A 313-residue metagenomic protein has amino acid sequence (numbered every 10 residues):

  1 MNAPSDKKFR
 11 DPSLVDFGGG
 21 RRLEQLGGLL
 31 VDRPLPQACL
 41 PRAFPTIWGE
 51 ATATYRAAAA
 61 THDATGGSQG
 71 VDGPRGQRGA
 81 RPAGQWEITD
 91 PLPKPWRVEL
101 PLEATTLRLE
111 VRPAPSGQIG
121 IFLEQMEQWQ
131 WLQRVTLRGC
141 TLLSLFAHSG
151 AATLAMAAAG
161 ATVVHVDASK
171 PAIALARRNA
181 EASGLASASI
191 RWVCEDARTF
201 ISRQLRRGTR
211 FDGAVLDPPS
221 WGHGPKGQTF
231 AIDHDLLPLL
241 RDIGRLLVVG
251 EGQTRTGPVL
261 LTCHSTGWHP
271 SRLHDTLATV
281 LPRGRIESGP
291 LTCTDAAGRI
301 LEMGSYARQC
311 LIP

Functional and structural regions predicted by a protein language model:
R10-E24, V31-I121, Q130: Non-catalytic substrate-recognition/targeting regions of SAM-dependent transferases
L123-R138: Conserved alpha-helix/loop element of class I SAM-dependent methyltransferases that forms part of the SAM/SAH-binding
G139-H148: Conserved class I S-adenosyl-L-methionine
S149-A161: Conserved SAM-binding loop of SAM-dependent methyltransferases across substrates and taxa, primarily the Class I
T162-D167: Conserved SAM-binding motif I beta-strand of class I
S169-A172, C194, R198, D212-D242: Mobile active-site "lid"/loop adjacent to the S-adenosyl-L-methionine
S169-G213: S-adenosyl-L-methionine
T256-P313: C-terminal catalytic and target-recognition region of SAM-dependent MTase-like enzymes, primarily methyltransferases
